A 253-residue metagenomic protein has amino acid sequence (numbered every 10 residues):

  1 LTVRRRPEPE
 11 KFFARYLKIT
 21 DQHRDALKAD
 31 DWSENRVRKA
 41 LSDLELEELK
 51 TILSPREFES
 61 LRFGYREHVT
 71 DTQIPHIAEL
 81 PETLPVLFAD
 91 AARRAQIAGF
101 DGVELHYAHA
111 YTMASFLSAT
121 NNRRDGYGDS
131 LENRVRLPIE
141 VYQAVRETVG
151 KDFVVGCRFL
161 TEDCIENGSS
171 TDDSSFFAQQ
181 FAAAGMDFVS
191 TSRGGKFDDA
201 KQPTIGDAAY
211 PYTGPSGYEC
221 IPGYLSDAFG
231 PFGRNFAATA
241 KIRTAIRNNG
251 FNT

Functional and structural regions predicted by a protein language model:
L1-T253: Flavin-dependent oxidoreductase catalytic cores
